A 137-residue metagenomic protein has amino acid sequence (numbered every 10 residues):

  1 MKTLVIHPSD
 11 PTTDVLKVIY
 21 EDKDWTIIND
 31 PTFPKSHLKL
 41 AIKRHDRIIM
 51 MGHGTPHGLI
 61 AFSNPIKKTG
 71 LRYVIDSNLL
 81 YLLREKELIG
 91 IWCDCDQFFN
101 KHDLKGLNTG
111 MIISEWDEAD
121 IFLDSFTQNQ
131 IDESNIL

Functional and structural regions predicted by a protein language model:
M1-I49, I89-C95: A domain-level signal for caspase-like cysteine endopeptidase catalytic cores and their zymogen-processing architecture
H7-P8, R47-P56, T109-M111: Short loop/turn segments at strand-loop or loop-helix junctions that form parts of catalytic or ligand-binding pockets
D14-V18, G58-S63, F99-D103, D117-A119: A short acidic (Asp/Glu
E21, I42-H45, L79-L83, F98-T109: Short, surface-exposed basic-aromatic patches at helix termini and helix-loop junctions that form
I27-I28, R72, L104-L107: Disulfide-rich extracellular domains of secreted proteins
G52-L59, N135-L137: Short, basic, helix/turn surface patches
T55-R84: A short, glycine/acidic-enriched catalytic loop
E87-L137: Active-site-proximal C-terminal subdomain of hydrolase catalytic domains
